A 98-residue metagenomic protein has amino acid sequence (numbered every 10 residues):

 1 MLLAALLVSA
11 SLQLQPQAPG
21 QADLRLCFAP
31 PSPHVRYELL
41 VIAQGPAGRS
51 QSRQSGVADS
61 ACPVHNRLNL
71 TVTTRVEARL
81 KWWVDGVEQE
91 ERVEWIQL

Functional and structural regions predicted by a protein language model:
A5-A22: N-terminal edge beta-strand
D23-P30: Short edge beta-strand/loop segments characteristic of extracellular beta-sandwich folds
R25, C62-T71: Exposed aromatic-hydrophobic patches
H34-R36, T73-E77: Extracellular Ig-like/FN3 beta-sandwich strand-entry sites
V35-A43: Beta-strand-rich binding/interaction modules
I42-R49, W83-V87: Change "in extracellular beta-sheet-rich domains … of secreted and cell-surface proteins" to "in beta-sheet-rich domains
R49-A61, E94-Q97: Solvent-exposed serine/threonine-rich low-complexity stretches and specific carbohydrate-binding patches
R79, G86-L98: Edge beta-strands of extracellular beta-sandwich domains
